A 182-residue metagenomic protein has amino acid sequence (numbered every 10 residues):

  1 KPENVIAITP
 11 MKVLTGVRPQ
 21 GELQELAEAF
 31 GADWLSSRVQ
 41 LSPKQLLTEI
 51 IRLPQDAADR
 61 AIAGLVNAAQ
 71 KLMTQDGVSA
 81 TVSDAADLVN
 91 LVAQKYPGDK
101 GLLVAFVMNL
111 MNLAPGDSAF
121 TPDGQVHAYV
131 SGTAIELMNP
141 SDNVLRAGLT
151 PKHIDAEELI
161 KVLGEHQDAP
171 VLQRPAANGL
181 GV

Functional and structural regions predicted by a protein language model:
K1-D117, H127-V182: Active-site region of the double-stranded beta-helix
